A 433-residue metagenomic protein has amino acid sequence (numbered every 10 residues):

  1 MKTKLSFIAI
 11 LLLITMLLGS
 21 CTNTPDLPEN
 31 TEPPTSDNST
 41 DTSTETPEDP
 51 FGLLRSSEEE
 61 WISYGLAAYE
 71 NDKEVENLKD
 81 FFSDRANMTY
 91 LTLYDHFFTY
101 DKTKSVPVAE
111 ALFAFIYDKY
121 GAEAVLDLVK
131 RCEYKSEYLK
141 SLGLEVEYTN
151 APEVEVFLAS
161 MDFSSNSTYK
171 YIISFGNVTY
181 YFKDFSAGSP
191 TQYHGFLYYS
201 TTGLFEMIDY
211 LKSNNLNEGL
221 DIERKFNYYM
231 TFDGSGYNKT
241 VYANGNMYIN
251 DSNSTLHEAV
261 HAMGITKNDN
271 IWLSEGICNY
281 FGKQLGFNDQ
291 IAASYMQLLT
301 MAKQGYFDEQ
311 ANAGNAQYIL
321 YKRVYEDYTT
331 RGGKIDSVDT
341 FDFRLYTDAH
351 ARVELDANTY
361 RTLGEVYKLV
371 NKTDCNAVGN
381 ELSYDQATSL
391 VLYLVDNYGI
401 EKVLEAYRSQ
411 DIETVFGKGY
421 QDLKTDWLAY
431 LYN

Functional and structural regions predicted by a protein language model:
M1-F7: Positively charged n-region of N-terminal signal peptides that target proteins for export
L18-S20: C-terminal motif of bacterial Sec signal peptides marking the signal peptidase cleavage site
T22-L27, P33, D37, D41-T46 (+4 more regions): Beta/coil-rich, acidic/histidine-enriched accessory regions frequently appended to metallopeptidases
S43-D80, T240-T347: Zinc-dependent metallopeptidase catalytic helix centered on the HExxH motif and its immediate flanking segment
S43-E59, S174-N270: Juxtacatalytic substrate-recognition/specificity segment
G52-R55, N71-E76, A114-A122, K130-Y134 (+8 more regions): Sec-exported extracytoplasmic/periplasmic mature domains
S56-Y64, K102-E110, D118, A122 (+7 more regions): Solvent-exposed, acidic/flexible segments
L66, E70-N71, D84-E137, F307-Q421: Active-site-proximal alpha-helical
